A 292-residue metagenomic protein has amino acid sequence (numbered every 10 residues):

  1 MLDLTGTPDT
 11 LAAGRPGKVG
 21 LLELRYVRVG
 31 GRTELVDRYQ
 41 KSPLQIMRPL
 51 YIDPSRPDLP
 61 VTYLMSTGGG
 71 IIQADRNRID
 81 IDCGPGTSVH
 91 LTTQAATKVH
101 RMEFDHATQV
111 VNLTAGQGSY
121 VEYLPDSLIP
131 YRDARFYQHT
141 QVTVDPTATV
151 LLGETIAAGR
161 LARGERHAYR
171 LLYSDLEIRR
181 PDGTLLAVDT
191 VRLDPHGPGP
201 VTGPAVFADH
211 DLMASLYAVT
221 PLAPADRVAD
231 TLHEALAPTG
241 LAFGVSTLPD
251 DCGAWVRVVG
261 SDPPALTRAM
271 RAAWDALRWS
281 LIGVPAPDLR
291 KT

Functional and structural regions predicted by a protein language model:
M1-S127, R132, H139: N-terminal, charged/glycine-rich beta-strand/loop interface patches
L2-L21, R25-K41, T108, T114-S119 (+9 more regions): N-terminal intrinsically disordered, cationic/polar leader segments that include organellar targeting peptides
Q45-R48, H100-H106, D133-R135, L161-E165 (+2 more regions): A short, polar/proline- and glycine-enriched secondary-structure boundary/capping micro-motif
G84, T143-D145, R179: Feature marks extracellular polysaccharide-active and adherence modules
S88-H90, Y120-E122, T149-L151, A214-S215 (+1 more regions): Structural motif
D126-L128, G153-A158: Short, surface-exposed recognition loops or helix-turn segments adjacent to catalytic cores
I156-T292: A structural signal for small-residue-enriched, beta-sheet-centric alpha/beta enzyme cores and oligomeric scaffold folds
